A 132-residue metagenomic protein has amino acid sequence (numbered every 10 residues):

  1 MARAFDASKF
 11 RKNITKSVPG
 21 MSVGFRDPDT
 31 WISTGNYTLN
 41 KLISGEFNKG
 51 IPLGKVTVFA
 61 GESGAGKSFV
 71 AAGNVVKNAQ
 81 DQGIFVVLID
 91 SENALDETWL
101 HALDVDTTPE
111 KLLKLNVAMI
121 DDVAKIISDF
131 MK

Functional and structural regions predicted by a protein language model:
A2-E110, I120-K132: The Walker A/P-loop phosphate-binding site
L115: A contiguous pocket-lining binding segment that forms or flanks enzyme active sites
